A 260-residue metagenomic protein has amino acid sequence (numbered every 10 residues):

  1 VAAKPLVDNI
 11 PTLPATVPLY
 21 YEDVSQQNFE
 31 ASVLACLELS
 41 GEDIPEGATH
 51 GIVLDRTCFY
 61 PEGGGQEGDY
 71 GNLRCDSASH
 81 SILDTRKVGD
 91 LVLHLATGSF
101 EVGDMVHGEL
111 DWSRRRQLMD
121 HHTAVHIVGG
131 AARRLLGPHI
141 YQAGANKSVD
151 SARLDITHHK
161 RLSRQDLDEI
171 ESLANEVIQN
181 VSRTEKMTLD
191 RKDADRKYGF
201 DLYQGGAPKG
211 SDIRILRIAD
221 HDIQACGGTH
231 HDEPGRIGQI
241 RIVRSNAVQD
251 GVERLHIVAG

Functional and structural regions predicted by a protein language model:
V1-G260: A glycine- and charged-residue-rich anion-binding loop/surface
